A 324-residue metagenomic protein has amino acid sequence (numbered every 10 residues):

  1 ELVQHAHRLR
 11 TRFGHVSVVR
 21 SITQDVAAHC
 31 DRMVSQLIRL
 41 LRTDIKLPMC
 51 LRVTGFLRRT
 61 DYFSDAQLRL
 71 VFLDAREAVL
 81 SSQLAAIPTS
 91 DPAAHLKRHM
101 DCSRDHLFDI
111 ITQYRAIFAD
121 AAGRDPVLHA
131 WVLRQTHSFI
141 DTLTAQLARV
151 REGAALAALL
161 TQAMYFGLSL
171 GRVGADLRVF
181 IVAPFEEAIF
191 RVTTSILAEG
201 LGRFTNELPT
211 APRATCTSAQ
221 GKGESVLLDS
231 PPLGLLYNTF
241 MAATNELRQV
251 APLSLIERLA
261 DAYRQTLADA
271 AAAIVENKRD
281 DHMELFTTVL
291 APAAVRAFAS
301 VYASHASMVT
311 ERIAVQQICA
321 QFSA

Functional and structural regions predicted by a protein language model:
L2, A6-L9, S21-A324: Extended helix-rich, non-globular scaffold segments
